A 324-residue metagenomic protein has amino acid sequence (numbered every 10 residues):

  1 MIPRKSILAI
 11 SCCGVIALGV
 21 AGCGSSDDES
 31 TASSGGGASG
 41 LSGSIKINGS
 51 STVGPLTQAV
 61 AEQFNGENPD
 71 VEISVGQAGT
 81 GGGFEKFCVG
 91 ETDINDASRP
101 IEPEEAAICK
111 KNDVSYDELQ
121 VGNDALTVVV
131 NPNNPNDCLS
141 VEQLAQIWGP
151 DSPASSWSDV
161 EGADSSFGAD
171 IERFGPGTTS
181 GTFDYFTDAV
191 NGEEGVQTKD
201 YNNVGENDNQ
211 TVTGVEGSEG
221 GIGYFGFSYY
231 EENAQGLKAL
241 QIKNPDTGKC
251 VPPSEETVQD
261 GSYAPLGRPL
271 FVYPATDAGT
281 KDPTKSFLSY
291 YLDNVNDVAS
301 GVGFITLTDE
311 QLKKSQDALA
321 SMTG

Functional and structural regions predicted by a protein language model:
M1-S11: Bacterial N-terminal signal peptides that target proteins for export
S6, C23-G324: Flexible loop/hinge segments at secondary-structure junctions
S11-A17: Hydrophobic helical h-region of N-terminal Sec-dependent signal peptides in bacterial secretory/periplasmic proteins
L18-G22: C-terminal motif of bacterial Sec signal peptides marking the signal peptidase cleavage site
